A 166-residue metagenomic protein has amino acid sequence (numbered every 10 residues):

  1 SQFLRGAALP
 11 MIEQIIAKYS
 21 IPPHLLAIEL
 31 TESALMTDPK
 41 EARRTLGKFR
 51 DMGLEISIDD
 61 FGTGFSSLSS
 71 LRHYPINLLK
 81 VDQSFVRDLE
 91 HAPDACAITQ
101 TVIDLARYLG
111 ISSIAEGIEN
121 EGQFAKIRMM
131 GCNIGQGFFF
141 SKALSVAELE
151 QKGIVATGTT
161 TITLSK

Functional and structural regions predicted by a protein language model:
S1-G6, L25-K40, M52-K166: EAL-family c-di-GMP phosphodiesterase catalytic domain
M11-I16, T45, V102, G122-F124: Structural preference for long, well-ordered alpha-helical segments in enzyme cores
I15-K18, H73: PAS-family sensory domains
A17-I21, D88: Phosphate/pyrophosphate-binding loops at sites that engage ATP/ADP/AMP, CoA/4′-phosphopantetheine, polyphosphate
